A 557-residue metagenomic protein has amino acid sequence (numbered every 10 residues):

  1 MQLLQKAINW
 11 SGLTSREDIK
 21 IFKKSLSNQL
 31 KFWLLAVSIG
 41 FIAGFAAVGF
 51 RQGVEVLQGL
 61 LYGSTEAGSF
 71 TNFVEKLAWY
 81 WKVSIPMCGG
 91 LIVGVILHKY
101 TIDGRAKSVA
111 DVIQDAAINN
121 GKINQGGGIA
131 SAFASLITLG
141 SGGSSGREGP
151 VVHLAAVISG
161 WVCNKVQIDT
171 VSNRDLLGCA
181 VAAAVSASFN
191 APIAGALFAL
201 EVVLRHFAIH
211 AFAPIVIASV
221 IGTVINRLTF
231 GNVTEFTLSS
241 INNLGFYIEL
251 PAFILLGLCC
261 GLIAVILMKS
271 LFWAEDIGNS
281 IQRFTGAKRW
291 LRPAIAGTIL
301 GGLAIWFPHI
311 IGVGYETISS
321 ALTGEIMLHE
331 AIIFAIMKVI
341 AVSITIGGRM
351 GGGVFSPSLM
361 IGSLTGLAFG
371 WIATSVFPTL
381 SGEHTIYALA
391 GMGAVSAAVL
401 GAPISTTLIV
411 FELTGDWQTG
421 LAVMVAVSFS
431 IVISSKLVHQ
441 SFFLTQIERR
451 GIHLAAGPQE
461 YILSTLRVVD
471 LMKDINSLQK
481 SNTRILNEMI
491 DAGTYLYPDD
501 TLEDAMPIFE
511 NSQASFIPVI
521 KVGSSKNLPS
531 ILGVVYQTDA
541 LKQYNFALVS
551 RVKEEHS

Functional and structural regions predicted by a protein language model:
M1-A492, Y497-P498, A514-F516, V522 (+2 more regions): Alpha-helical transmembrane segments and immediately membrane-proximal extracytoplasmic
A184, S525, A540: Surface-exposed, flexible loop/turn segments at secondary-structure boundaries
D500-E510: Short, solvent-exposed interaction modules
L502, S524-S525: Short glycine/proline-centered loop/turn elements that form peptide/ligand docking sites
Q537-E555: A short, polar/charged loop-to-alpha-helix boundary motif
